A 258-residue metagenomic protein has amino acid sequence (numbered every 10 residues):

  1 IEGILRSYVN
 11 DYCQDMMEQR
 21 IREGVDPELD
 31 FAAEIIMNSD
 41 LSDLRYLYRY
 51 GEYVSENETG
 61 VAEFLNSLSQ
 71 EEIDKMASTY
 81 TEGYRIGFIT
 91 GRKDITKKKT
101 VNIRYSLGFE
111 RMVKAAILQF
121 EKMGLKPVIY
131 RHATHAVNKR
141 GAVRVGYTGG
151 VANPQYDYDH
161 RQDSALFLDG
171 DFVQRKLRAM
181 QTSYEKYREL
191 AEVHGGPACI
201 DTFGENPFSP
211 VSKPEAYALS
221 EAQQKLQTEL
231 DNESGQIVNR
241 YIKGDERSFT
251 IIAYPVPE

Functional and structural regions predicted by a protein language model:
I1-E258: Active-site bordering "gate/hinge" segments that shape substrate access to catalytic or cofactor-binding pockets
